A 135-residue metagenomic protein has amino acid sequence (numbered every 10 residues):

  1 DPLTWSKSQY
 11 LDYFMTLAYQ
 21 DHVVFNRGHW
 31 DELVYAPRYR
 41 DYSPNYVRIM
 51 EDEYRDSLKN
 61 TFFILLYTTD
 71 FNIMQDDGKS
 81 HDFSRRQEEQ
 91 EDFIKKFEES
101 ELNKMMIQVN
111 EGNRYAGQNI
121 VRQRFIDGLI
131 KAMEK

Functional and structural regions predicted by a protein language model:
D1-H22: Conserved substrate/cofactor phosphate-moiety recognition/catalytic segment in nucleotide-dependent phosphotransferases
L11-M15, V47-R55, I94-F97: Short amphipathic alpha-helical segments and helix-helix/interface helices
D21-L33: Conserved P-loop NTPase "ATPase switch" module shared by AAA+ and STAND
F25-G28, Y46-D77: Conserved phosphate-donor/acceptor-positioning beta-strand/loop module used by diverse small-molecule
D31-Y35, F71-D76, R114-G117: Short catalytic/ligand-binding loop motif for oxyanion handling, primarily in non-cytosolic enzymes, centered on
L33-M50: A mobile, often basic/glycine-rich helix-loop segment that functions as the active-site lid/recognition loop
P37-R40, D77-H81: Short, glycine/charged-enriched secondary-structure capping and boundary segments
K79-K135: NTP-dependent small-molecule kinase module
